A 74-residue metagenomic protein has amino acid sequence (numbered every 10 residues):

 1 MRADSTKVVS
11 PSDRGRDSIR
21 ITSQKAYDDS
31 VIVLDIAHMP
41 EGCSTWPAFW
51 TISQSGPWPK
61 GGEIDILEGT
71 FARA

Functional and structural regions predicted by a protein language model:
M1-A74: GH16 jelly-roll
